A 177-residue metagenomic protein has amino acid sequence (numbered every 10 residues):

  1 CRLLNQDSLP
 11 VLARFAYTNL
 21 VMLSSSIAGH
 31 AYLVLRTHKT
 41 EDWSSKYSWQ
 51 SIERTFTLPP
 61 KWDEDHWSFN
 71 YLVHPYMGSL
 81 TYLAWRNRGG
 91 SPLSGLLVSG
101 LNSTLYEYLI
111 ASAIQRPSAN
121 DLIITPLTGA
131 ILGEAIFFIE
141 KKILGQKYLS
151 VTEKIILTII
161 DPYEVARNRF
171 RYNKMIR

Functional and structural regions predicted by a protein language model:
C1-Y82, R86-G90, L149, E153-R177: N-terminal targeting leaders of membrane proteins
A16, L20, L96-G100, I123: Hydrophobic alpha-helical transmembrane segments
I27, A31, L83, T104-S112 (+1 more regions): Alpha-helical transmembrane segments of multipass membrane proteins
G29, R86, I136-L144: Sec-exported extracytoplasmic/periplasmic mature domains
M77-G78, I110-K141, L149-T152, I156-I160: Alpha-helical transmembrane segments that form the membrane-embedded catalytic/substrate-binding core of multi-pass
G90-I114, P126-A130: Small-polar-interrupted transmembrane alpha-helices in polytopic inner-membrane proteins
P92-L97, I143-L149: Surface-exposed patches in mature extracellular/periplasmic domains of secreted proteins
